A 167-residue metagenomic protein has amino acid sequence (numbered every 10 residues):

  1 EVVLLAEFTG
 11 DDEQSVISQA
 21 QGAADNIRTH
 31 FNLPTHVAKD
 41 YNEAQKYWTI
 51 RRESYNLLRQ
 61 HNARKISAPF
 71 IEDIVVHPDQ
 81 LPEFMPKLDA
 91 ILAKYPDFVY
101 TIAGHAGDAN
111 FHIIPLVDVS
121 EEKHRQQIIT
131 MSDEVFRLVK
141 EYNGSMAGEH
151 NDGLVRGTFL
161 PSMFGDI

Functional and structural regions predicted by a protein language model:
E1-G148, G153-I167: Noncatalytic alpha-helical scaffold of FAD-dependent oxidoreductases
